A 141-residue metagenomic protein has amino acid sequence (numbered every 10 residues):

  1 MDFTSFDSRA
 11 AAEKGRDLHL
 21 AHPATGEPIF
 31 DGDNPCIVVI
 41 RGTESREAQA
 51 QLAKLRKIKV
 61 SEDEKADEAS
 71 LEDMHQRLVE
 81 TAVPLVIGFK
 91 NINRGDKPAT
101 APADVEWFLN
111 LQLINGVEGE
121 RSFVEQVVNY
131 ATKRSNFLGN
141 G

Functional and structural regions predicted by a protein language model:
M1-K14: Short, intrinsically disordered N-terminal pre-domain segments
D2, I29-F30: ...the same signal can extend to comparable exposed beta-sheet modules with similar sequence chemistry even outside
F6, A21-P23, L55-I58: Low-complexity, intrinsically disordered/propeptide-like segments
A12-G26: Short acidic, Pro/Gly- and aromatic-enriched capping/linker segments at domain boundaries
D31-G141: Short, surface-exposed, charged amphipathic helix/loop patches that serve as local interaction elements
